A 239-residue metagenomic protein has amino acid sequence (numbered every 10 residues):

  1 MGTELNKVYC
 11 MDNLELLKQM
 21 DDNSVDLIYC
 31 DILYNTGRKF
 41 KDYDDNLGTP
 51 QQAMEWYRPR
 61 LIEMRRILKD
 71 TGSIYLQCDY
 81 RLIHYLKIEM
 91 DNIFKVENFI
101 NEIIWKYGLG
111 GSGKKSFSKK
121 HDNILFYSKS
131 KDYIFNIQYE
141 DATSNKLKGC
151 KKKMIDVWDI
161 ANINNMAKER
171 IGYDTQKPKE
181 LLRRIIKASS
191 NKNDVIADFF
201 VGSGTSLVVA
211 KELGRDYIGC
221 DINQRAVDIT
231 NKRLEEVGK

Functional and structural regions predicted by a protein language model:
M1-K239: Core catalytic lobe of class I
